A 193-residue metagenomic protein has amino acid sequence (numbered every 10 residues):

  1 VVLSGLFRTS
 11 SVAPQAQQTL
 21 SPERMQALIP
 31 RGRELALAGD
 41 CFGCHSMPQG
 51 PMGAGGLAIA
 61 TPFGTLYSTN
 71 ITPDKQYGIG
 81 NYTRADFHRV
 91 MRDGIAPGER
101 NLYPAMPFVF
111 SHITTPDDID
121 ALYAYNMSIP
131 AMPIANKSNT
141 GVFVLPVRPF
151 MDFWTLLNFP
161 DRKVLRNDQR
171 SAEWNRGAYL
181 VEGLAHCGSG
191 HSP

Functional and structural regions predicted by a protein language model:
V2-L6, T83-P97, F110-N136: C-terminal capping alpha-helices of c-type cytochrome domains
L3-A13, K137-V164: Alpha-helical membrane-targeting segments
V12-L37, F153-E182: Electrostatic cytochrome c docking/interface patches
P22, P48-R84, E99-T115, T140-F153: Gly/Gly-Pro-rich "capping" loops immediately C-terminal to redox-active cysteine motifs in periplasmic/lumenal
A27, R31, N70, Y82 (+6 more regions): Extracytoplasmic/secreted proteins, especially bacterial periplasmic and envelope-associated proteins
G32, A38-P48, F87, L122 (+2 more regions): The canonical Cys-X-X-Cys-His
E99-R100, H112-T115, I119, N167-R170 (+1 more regions): Short capping loops/turns at secondary-structure boundaries
N101-Y103, M132-T140, S189: Surface-exposed patches in mature extracellular/periplasmic domains of secreted proteins
